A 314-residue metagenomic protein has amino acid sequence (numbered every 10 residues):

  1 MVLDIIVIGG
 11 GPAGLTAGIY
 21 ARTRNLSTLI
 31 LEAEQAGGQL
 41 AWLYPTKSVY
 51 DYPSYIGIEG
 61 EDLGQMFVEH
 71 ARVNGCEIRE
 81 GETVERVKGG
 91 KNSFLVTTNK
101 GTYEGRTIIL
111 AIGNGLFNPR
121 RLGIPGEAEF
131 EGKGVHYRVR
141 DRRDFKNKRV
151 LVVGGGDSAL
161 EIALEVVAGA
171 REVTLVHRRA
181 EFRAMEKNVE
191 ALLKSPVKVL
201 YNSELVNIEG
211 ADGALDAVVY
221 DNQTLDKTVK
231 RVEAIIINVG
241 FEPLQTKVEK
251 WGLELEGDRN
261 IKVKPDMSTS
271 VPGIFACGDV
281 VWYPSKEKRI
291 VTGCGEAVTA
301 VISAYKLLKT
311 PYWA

Functional and structural regions predicted by a protein language model:
V2-D4, G81, K146-K148, N202: Phosphate-coordination loops involved in phosphoryl transfer and adenosine-cofactor binding
L3-C76, A159-E186: Beta1-alpha1 glycine-rich phosphate/pyrophosphate-binding loop at the start of Rossmann-like nucleotide-binding domains
Q65-T98, T102-G105, V167-P265, L308-A314: A Rossmann-like FAD-binding core segment of flavoenzymes
I78-E82, V87-G90, F94-T98, R106-T107 (+1 more regions): Glycine/small-residue-rich loop that forms an oxyanion/phosphate-binding "nest" at active or ligand-binding sites
N114-D157, E161-G169, K262-V263: Glycine-rich dinucleotide-binding loop and its adjacent helix/turn
G123-D144, N238-V291, T299-K306: FAD-site-proximal beta/loop scaffold in flavoenzymes
